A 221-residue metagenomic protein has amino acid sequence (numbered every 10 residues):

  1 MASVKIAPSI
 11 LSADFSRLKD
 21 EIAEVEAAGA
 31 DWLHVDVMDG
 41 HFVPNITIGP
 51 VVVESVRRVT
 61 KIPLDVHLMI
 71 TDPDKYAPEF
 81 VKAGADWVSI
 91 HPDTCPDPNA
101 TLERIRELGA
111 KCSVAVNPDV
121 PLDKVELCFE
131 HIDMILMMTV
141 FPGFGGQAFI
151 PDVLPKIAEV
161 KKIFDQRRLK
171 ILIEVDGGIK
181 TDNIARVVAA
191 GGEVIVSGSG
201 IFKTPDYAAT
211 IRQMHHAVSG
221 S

Functional and structural regions predicted by a protein language model:
M1-S89, T94-D97, R104, C112 (+7 more regions): Conserved N-terminal beta1-alpha1 strand-loop-helix module at the mouth
S16-D20, F164-R168, I173-E174, V187: Non-catalytic terminal and connector segments of soluble metabolic enzymes
H34, E174-V175: Generic enzyme active-site microenvironment
A85-D93, V188-S197: Short, electropositive alpha-helical surface patch
A115-D119: Short gly/ser/thr-rich secondary-structure transition/capping motifs
V175-G178, V196-G200: Glycine-rich beta-strand-to-loop/alpha-helix junction loops that act as flexible
G178-A190: Acidic, divalent-metal-coordinating active-site segment for phosphoryl/phosphodiester hydrolysis, typified by short
